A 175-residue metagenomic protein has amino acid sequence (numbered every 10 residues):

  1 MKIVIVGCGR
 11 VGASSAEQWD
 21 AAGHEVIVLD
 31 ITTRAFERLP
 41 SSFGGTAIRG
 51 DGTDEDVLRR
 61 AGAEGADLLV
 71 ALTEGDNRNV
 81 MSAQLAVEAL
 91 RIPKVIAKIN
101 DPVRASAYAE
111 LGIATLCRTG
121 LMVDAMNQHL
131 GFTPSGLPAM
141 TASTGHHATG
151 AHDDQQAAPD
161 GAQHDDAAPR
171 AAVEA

Functional and structural regions predicted by a protein language model:
M1-A175: Cytosolic regulatory regions of ion transport systems
